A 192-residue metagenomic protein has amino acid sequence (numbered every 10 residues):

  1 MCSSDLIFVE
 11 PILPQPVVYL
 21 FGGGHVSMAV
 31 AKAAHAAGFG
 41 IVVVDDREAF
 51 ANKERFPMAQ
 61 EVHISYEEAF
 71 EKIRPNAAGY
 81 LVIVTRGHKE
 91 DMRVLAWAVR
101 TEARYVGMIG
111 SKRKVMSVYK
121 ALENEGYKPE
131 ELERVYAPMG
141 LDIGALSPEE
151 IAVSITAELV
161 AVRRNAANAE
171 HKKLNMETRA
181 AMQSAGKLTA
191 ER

Functional and structural regions predicted by a protein language model:
M1-S3: Short, small-residue-biased leader/transition segments that mark boundaries at the very start of proteins
I7-F50: Glycine-rich adenosine-cofactor-binding loop
G24-H25, H88-K89, R113: Residue-level detector of alpha-helix initiation sites
A49-A59: Short loop/helix-cap segments at secondary-structure boundaries that form the rim of catalytic
A59-S65: Conserved SAM-binding strand-loop segment of SAM-dependent methyltransferases
E67-A77: Short amphipathic alpha-helix with an adjacent loop that forms part of the alpha/beta core around
Y80, T85-R86, A96-A121: ADP-ribose/adenylate-binding Rossmann-like module
I109-R192: Adenosine-phosphate binding glycine-rich loop
